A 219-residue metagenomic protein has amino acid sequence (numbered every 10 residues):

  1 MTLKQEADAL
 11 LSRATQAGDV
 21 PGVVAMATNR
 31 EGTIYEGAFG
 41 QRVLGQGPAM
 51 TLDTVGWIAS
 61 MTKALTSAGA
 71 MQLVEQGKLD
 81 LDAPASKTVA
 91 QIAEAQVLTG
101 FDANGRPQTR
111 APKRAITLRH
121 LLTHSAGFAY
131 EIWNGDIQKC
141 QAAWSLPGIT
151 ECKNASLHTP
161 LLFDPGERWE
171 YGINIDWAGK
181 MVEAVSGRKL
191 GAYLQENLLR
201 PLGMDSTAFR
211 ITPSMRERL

Functional and structural regions predicted by a protein language model:
M1-K4, V55-S60, R110-A115, G172: Short, solvent-exposed loop/helix junctions and linker helices that flank or host conserved functional motifs
T2-I58, K78-D80, V97-A103: Short, conserved catalytic-motif segment at the N-terminal edge
D8-S12, E31, V55-T88, A178-E183: Active-site SXXK
V20-G22, Q76, D80-D82, S156 (+2 more regions): Short secondary-structure junction motifs
M26-T28, P84, Q195: Outer-envelope exported proteins of Gram-negative bacteria
G32, K87-L219: Short, surface-exposed loop or secondary-structure junction motifs that flank catalytic or metal-binding residues
G37, A83, R188: Short beta-to-alpha loop/turn elements within the nucleotide-binding domains of ABC transporters
